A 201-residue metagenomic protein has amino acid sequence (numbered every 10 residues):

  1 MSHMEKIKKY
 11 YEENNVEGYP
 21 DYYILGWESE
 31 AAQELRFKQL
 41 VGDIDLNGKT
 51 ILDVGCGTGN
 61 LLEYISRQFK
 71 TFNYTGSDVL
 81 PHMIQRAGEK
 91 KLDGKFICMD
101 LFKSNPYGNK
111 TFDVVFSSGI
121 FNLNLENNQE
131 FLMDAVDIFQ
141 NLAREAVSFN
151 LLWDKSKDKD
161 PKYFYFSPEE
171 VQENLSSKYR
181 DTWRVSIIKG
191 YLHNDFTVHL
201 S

Functional and structural regions predicted by a protein language model:
M1-D21: N-terminal, positively charged/glycine-rich alpha-helical extensions of SAM-dependent methyltransferases
A31-N47: Conserved alpha-helix/loop element of class I SAM-dependent methyltransferases that forms part of the SAM/SAH-binding
L52, G59-K103: Class I SAM-dependent methyltransferase SAM/SAH-binding core
K103-N109: Short conserved loop adjoining the S-adenosyl-L-methionine
V114-N128: A short SAM/SAH-binding and catalytic strip from SAM-dependent methyltransferases
A143-L152: Conserved beta-strand signature within the Rossmann-like core of class I S-adenosyl-L-methionine
Y163-Y179: Short alpha-helix
I187-S201: Core SAM-dependent methyltransferase catalytic element
